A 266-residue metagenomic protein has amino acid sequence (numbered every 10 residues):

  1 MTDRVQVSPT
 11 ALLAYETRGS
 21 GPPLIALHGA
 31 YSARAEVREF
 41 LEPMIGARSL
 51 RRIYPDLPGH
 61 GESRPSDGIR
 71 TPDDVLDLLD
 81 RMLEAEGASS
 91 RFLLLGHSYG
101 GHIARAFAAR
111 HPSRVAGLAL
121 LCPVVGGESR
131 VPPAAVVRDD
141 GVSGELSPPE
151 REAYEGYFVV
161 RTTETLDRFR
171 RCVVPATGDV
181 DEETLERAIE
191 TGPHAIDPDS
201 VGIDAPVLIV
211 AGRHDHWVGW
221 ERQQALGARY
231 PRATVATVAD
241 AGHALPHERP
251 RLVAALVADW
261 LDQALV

Functional and structural regions predicted by a protein language model:
S8, R51-L95, A255: Active-site loop/oxyanion-hole signature of alpha/beta-hydrolase fold enzymes
A11-R64: Conserved HGGG/HGGXW glycine-rich cap/lid loop of the alpha/beta-hydrolase fold
G96, G100, A104: Gly/Ala-rich beta-loop-alpha elbow adjacent to hydrolase catalytic centers
R105, A109, V115-L146: Flexible "cap/lid" loop of the alpha/beta hydrolase fold
S129-R130, E145-G202: Conserved alpha/beta-hydrolase catalytic His-Asp/Glu region
I203, I209-A211, D215: Short beta-strand/loop motif that positions the catalytic acidic residue of the alpha/beta-hydrolase fold
G219-A228: Short alpha-helix in the alpha/beta-hydrolase fold that links the catalytic acid
A241-A254: Catalytic histidine-centered segment of alpha/beta-hydrolase-like enzymes
